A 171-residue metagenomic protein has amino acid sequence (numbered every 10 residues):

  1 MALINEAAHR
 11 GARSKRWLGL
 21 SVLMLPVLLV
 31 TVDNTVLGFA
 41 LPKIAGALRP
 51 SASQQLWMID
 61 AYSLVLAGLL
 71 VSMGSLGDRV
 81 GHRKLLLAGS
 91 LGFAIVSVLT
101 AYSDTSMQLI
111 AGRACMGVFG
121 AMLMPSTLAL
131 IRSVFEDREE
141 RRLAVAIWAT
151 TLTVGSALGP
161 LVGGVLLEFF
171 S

Functional and structural regions predicted by a protein language model:
A2-S171: Transmembrane-helix bundle of Major Facilitator Superfamily
